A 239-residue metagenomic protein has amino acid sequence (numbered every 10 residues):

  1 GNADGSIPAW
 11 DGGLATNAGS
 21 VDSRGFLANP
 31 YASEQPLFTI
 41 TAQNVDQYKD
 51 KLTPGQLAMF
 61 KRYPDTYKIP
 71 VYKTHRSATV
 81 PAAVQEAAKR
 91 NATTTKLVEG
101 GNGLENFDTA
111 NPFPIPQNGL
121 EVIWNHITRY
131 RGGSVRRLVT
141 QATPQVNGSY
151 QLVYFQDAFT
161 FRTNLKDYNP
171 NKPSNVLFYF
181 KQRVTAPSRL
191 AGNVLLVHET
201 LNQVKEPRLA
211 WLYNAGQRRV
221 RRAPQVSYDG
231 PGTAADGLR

Functional and structural regions predicted by a protein language model:
G1-P207: Solvent-exposed N-terminal domain segments of exported/luminal and surface proteins
V194-R239: Acidic, serine/threonine- and glycine-rich low-complexity intrinsically disordered segments that serve as flexible
